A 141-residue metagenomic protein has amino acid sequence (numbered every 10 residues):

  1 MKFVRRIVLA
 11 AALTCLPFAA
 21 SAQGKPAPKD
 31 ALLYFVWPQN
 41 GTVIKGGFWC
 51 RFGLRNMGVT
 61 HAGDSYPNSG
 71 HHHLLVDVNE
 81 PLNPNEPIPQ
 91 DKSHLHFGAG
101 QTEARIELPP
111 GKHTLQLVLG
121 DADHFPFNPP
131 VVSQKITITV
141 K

Functional and structural regions predicted by a protein language model:
P17-A19: N-terminal signal peptide c-region/cleavage motif recognized by signal peptidases
G24-K45: Short, compositionally biased P/S/T/A/G/V-rich stretches that sit at domain boundaries
T42-M57: Contiguous beta-strand segments within globular domains
G53-D64, F125: Short amphipathic, basic-aromatic surface patches that mediate peripheral association with negatively charged
D64-H72, V132: Short coil-to-beta strand junction motifs in C2/discoidin
P81-N83, G120-N128: Short acidic/polar inter-strand loop motif in beta-rich domains
I88-D121: Short, solvent-exposed, Trp/other aromatic-anchored flexible loops in extracytoplasmic proteins
N128-K141: Short beta-strand elements
